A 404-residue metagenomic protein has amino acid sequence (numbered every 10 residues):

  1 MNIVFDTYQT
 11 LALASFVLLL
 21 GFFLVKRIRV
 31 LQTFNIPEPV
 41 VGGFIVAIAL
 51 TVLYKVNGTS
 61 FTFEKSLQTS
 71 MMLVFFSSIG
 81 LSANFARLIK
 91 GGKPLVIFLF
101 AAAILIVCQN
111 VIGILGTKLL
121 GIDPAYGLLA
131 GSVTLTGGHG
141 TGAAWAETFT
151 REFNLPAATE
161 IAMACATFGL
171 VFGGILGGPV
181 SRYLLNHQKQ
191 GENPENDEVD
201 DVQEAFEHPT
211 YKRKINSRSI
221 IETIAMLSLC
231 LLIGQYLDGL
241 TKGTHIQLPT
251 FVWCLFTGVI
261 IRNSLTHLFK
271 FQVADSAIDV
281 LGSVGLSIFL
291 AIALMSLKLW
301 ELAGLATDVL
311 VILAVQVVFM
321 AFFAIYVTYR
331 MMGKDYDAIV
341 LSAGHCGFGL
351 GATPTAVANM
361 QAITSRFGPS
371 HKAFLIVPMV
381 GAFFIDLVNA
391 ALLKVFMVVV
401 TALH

Functional and structural regions predicted by a protein language model:
M1-F5, L11, S15-L18, R182-I221 (+1 more regions): Intrinsically disordered, low-complexity non-transmembrane regions of multi-pass membrane transporters
N2-F16, T62-F76, A125-S132, H245-T257 (+3 more regions): Structural signature of hydrophobic alpha-helical transmembrane segments
V17, F44-V52, E64-G92, L255-L265 (+1 more regions): Hydrophobic transmembrane alpha-helices of secondary-active transporters and Na+-translocating membrane complexes
L20-Q32, S78-K90, V180, I261-D275 (+1 more regions): C-terminal ends of transmembrane helices
L24-V40, N57, F61, H187 (+2 more regions): Flexible hinge motifs at transmembrane-helix junctions and intramembrane kinks/re-entrant loops in multi-pass membrane
N84-I114, T167, I224, V280 (+1 more regions): Entry/N-cap segments of selected transmembrane alpha helices and their immediately preceding amphipathic helices
L115-I122, A166-F206, V327-Y336, G381-H404: Juxtamembrane and boundary regions of transmembrane helices in multi-pass small-molecule transporters and channels
G116-I161, F168, V180, N196-D200 (+1 more regions): Alpha-helical membrane segments and immediately flanking helix-loop junctions that form or couple to the substrate/ion
